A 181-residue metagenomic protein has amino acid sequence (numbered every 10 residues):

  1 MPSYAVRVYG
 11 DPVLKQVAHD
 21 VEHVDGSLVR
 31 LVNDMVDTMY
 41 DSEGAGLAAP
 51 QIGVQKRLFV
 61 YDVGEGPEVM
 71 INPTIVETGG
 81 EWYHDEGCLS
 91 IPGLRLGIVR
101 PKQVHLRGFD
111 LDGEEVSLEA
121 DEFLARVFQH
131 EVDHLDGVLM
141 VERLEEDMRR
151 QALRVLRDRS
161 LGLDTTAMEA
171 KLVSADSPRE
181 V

Functional and structural regions predicted by a protein language model:
M1-V181: Positively charged
